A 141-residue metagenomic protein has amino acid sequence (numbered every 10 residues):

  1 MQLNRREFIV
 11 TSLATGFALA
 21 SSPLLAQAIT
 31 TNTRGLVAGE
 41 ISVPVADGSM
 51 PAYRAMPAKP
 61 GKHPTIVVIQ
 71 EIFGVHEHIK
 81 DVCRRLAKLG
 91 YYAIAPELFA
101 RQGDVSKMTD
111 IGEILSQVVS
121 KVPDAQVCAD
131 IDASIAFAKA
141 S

Functional and structural regions predicted by a protein language model:
M1-G16: N-terminal secretory signal peptides and thylakoid transit peptides that target proteins across membranes
I29-A58: N-terminal cap/lid segment of alpha/beta-hydrolase-fold proteins
H63-Q70: Short beta-strand element of the alpha/beta-hydrolase
I72-G74: Active-site glycine-rich loops that stabilize anionic/oxyanionic intermediates across multiple enzyme folds
E77-P96, R101: Short amphipathic alpha-helix adjacent to the substrate-entry channel of hydrolases
D104-I114: Short, flexible, mixed-charge acidic loops at enzyme active sites
L115-A140: Alpha/beta-hydrolase active-site loop
